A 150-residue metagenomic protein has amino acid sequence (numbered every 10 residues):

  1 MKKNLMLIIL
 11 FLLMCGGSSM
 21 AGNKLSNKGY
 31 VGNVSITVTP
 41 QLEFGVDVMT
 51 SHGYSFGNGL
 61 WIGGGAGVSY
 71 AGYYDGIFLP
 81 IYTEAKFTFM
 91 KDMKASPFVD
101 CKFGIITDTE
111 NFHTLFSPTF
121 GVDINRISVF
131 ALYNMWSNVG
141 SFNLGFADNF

Functional and structural regions predicted by a protein language model:
M1-S26: Cleavable N-terminal export/targeting peptides
N23-F150: Outer-membrane beta-barrel transmembrane domain signature
